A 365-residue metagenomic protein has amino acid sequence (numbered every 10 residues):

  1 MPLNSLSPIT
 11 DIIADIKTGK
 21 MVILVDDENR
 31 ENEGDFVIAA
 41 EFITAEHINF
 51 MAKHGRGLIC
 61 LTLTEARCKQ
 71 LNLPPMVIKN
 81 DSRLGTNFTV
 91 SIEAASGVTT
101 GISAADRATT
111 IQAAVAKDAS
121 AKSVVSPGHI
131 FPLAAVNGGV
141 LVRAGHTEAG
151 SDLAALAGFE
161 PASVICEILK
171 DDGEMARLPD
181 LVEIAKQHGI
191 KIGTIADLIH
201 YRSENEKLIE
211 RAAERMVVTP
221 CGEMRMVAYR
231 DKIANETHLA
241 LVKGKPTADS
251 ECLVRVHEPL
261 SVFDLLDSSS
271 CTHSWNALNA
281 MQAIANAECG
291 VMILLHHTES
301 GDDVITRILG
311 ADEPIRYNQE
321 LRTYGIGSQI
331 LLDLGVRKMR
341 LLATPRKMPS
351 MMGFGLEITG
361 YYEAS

Functional and structural regions predicted by a protein language model:
M1-S365: Catalytic domains of riboflavin
